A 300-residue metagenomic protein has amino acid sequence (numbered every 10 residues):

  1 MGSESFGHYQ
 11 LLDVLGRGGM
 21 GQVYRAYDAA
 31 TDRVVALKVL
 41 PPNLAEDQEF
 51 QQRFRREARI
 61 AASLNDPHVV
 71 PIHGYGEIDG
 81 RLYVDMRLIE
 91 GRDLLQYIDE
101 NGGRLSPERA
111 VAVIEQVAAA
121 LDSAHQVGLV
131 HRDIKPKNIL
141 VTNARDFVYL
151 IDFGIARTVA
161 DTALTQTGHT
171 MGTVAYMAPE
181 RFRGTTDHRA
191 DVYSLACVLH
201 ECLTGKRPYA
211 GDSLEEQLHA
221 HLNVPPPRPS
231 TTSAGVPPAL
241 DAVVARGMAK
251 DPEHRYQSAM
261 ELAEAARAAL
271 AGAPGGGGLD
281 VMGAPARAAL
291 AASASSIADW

Functional and structural regions predicted by a protein language model:
L12-G18, V23: Protein kinase glycine-rich loop
P41-S63: AlphaC helix of the eukaryotic protein kinase fold
Y75: Activation-segment/catalytic-loop signature of the eukaryotic protein kinase fold
D79-D93, Y97: Conserved short submotifs of the Hanks-type protein kinase catalytic core that shape the nucleotide-binding pocket
V113-I114: Activation segment signature within eukaryotic-like protein kinase domains
A118-L129: Protein kinase catalytic-loop region centered on the HRD/HxD motif
A175-G275: C-terminal lobe helix-coil module of Hanks-type protein kinase domains
